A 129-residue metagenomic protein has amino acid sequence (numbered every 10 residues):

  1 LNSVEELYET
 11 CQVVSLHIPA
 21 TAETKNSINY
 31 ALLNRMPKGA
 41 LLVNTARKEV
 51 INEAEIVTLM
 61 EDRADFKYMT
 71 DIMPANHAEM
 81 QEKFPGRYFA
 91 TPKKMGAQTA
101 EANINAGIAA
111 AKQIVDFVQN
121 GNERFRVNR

Functional and structural regions predicted by a protein language model:
L1-E82: Rossmann-like adenosine-cofactor binding region
K67, I72-R129: C-terminal helix-to-coil terminal segments
